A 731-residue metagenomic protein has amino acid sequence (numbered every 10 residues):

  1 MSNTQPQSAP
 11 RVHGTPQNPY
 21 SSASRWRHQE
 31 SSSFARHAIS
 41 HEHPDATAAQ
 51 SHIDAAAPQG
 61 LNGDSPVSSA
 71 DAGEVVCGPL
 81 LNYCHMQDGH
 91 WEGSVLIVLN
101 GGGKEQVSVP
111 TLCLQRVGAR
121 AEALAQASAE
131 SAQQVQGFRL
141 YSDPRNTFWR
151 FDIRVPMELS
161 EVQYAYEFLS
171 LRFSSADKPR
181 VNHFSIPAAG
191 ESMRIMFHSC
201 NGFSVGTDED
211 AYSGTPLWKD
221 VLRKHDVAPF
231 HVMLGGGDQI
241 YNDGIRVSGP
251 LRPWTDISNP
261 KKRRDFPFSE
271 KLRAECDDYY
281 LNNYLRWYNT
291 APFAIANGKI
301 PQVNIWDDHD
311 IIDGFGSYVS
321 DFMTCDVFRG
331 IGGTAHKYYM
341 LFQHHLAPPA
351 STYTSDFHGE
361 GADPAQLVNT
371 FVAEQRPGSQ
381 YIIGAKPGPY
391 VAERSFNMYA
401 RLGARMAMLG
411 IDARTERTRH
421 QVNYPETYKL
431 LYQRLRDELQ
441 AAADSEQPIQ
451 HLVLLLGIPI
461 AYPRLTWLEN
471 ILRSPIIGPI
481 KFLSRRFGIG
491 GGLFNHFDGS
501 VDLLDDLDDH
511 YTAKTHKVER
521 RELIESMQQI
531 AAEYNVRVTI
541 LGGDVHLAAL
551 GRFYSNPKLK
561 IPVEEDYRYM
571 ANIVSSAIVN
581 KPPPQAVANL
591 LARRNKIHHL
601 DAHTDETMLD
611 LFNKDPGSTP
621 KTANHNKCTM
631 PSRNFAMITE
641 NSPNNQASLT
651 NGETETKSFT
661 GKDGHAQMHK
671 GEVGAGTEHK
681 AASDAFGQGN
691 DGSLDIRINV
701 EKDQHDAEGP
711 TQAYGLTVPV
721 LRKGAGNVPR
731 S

Functional and structural regions predicted by a protein language model:
S2-S731: Metal-dependent phosphoester/phosphodiester hydrolase catalytic core
